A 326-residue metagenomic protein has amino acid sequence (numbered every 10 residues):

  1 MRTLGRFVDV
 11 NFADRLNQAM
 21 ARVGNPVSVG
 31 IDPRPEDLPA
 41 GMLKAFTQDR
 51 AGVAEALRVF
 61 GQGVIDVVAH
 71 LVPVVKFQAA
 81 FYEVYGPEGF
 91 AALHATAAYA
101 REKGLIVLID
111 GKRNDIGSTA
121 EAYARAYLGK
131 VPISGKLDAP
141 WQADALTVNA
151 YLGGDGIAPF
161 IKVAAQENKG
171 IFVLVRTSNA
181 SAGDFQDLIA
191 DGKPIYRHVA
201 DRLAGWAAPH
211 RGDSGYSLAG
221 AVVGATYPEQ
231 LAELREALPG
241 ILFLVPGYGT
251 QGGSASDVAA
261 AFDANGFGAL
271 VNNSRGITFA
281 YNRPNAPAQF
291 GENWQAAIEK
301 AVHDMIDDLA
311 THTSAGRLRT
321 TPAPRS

Functional and structural regions predicted by a protein language model:
L4-F77, V84-A95, Y99-G104, L108 (+2 more regions): Conserved N-terminal beta1-alpha1 strand-loop-helix module at the mouth
M20-A21, I65-L71, Y99-E102, I161-E167 (+2 more regions): Acidic (Asp/Glu)-rich catalytic clusters
V23-V27, H70-P73, K103-L105, W141-D144 (+4 more regions): Short, well-ordered coil/turn segments that N-cap beta-strands
V29, V75, D110, L146 (+2 more regions): Conserved, mostly hydrophobic/aromatic
R58, A225-N272, G276-A280: A C-terminal functional module that forms or caps the active site or interfaces directly with catalytic machinery
L71-P73, F77-A139, Y227-L231: N-terminal active-site wall of soluble small-molecule enzyme domains
D115-A219: Conserved anion-binding
V258-A264, F279-T320: C-terminal helical cap(s) of enzyme catalytic domains, especially alpha/beta-barrels
